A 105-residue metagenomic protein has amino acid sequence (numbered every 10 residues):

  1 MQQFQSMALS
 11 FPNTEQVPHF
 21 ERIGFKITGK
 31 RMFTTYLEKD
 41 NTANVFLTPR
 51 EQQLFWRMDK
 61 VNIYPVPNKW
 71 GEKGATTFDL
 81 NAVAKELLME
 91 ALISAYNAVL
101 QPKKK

Functional and structural regions predicted by a protein language model:
M1-K105: Charge-dense, helix-prone N-terminal extensions
